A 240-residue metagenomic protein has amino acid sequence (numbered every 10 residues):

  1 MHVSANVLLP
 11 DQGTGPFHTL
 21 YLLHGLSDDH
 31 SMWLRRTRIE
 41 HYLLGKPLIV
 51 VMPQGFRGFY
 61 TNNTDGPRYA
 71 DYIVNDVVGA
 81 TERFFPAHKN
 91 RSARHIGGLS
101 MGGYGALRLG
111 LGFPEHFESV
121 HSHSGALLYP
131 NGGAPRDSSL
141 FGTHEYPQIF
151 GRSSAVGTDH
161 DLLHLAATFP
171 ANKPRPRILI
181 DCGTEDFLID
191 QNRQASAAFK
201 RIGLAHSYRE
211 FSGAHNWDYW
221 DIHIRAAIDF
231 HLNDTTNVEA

Functional and structural regions predicted by a protein language model:
M1-A240: Non-catalytic cap/lid and distal C-terminal segments of serine-dependent acyl enzymes
